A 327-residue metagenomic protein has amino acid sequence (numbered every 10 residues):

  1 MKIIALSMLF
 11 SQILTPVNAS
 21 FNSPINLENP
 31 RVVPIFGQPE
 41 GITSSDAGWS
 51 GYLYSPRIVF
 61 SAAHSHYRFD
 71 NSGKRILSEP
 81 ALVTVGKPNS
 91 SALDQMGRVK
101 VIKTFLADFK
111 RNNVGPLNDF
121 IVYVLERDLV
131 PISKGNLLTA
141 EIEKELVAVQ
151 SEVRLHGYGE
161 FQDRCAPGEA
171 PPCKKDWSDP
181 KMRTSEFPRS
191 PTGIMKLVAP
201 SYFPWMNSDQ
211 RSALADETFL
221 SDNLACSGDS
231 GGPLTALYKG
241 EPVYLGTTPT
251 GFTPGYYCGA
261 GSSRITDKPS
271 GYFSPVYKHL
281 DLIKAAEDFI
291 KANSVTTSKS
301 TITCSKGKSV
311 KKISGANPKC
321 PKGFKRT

Functional and structural regions predicted by a protein language model:
M1-A19, A286: Secretory targeting and sorting signals
F21-N29, Q38-T43, G73-E145, P172-K175 (+1 more regions): Conserved catalytic-core segment of clan PA serine endopeptidases
P34-P56, A62: A conserved glycine-rich beta-strand in the N-terminal activation segment of trypsin-fold
Y54-H66, R75-L77, A225-S294: C-terminal subregion of chymotrypsin/trypsin-like serine protease catalytic domains
H66, V122, R164-D176, A225-S227 (+3 more regions): Sequence contexts marking disulfide-bonded cysteines in secreted/extracellular proteins
P116-D222, T253, Y277-L280: Chymotrypsin/trypsin-fold serine protease catalytic domain
K291-T327: Polybasic, low-complexity, intrinsically disordered segments
